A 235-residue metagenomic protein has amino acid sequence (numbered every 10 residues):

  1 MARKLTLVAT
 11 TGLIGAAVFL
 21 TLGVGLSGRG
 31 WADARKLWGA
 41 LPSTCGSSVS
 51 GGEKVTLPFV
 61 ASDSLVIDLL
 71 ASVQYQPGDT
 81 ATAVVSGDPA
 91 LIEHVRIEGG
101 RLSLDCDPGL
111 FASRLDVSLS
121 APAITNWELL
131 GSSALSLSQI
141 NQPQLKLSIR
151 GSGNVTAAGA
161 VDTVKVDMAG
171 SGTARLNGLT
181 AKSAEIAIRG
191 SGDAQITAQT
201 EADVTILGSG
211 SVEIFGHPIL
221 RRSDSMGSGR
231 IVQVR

Functional and structural regions predicted by a protein language model:
M1-L130, A134-R150, N154-G159, V164-A169 (+3 more regions): Intrinsically disordered, low-complexity terminal regions
